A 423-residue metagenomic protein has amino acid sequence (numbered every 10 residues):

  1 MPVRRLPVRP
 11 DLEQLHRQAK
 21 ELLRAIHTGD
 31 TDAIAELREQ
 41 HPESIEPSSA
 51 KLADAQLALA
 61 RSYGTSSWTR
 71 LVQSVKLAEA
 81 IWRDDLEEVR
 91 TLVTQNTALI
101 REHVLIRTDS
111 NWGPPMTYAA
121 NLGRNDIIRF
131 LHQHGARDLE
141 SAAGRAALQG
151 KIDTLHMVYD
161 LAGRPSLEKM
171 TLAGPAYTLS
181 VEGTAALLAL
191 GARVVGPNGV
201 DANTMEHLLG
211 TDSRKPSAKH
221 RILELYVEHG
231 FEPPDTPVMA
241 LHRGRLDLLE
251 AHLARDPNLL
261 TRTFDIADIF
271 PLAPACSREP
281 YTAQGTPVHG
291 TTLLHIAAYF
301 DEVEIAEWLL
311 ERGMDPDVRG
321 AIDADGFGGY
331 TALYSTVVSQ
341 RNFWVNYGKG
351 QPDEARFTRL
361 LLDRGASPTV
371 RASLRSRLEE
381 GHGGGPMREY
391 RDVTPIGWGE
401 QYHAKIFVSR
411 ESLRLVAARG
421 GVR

Functional and structural regions predicted by a protein language model:
M1-T91, Q95-L99, Y118, L122: Intrinsically disordered, low-complexity eukaryotic regions enriched in glycine, serine and charged residues
L52-R61, T65-V75, N198-V227: Long, contiguous interaction/recruitment modules in multidomain scaffold/adaptor proteins
Q73-E79, E102-Y118, R137-L148, P165-T178 (+5 more regions): Ankyrin-repeat boundary/"N-cap" motif
E88, D126-I127, D153-T154, E182-G183 (+5 more regions): Conserved ankyrin/ankyrin-like repeat signature
V93-I100, R129-R137, H156-P165, A186-V194 (+6 more regions): Ankyrin repeat domain, specifically the short helix-to-loop turn at the C-terminus of the second helix of each repeat
G210-S217, R341-R356, I406-S409: Short coil/turn connectors between adjacent alpha-helices in alpha-solenoid helical repeat scaffolds
W398-R423: Terminal, low-structured helical/coil segments at or just beyond the last alpha-helical repeat
